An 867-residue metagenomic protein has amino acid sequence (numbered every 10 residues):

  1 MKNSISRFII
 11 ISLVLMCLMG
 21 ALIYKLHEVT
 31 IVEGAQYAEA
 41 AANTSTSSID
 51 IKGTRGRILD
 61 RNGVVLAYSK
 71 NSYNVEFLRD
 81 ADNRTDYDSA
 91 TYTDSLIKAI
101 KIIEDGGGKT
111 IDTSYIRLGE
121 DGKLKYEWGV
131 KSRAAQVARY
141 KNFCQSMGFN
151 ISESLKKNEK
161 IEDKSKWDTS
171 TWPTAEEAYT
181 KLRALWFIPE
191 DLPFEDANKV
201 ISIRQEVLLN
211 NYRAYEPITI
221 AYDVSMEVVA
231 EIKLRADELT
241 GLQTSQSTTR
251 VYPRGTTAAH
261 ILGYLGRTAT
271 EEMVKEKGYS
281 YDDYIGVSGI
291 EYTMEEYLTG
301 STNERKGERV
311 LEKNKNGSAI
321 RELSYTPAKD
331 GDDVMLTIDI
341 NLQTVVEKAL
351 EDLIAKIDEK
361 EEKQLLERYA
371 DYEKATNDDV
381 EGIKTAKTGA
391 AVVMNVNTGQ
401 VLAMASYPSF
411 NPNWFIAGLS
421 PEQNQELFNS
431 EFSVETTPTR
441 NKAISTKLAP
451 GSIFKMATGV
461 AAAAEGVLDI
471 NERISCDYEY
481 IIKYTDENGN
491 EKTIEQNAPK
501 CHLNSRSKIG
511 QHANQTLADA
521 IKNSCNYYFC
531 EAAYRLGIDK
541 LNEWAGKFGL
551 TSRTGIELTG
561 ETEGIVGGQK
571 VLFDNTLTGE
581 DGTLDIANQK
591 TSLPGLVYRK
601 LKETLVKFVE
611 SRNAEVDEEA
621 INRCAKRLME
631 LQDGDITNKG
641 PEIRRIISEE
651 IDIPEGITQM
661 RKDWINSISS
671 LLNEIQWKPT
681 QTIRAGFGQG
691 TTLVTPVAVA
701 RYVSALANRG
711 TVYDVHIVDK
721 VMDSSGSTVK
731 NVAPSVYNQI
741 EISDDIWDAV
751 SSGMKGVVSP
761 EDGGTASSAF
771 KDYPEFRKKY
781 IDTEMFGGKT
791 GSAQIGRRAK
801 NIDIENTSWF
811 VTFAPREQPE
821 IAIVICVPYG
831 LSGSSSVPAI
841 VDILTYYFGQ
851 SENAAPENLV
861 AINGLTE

Functional and structural regions predicted by a protein language model:
M1-G331, M335, I340-A390, V396 (+7 more regions): Membrane-proximal periplasmic segments of bacterial cell-envelope enzymes, especially penicillin-binding proteins
A67-Y68, Y73, V310-P327, I338 (+4 more regions): Beta-lactam-recognizing serine transpeptidase/beta-lactamase-like catalytic domain environment
N83-Y87, D358, C530, R797 (+1 more regions): A generic structural signal for short coil/turn motifs at secondary-structure boundaries
E271-V274, R797-N801, V824, S834-V837: Short conserved micro-motifs at the rims of enzyme active sites and ligand-binding pockets
D352-E359, E674, N708, G756 (+1 more regions): Conserved helix-loop functional segments at active or binding sites
E361-Y372, E472-C476, D539, H716 (+2 more regions): Short, glycine/acidic-rich hinge or "gate" loops at secondary-structure transitions that mediate conformational
S727-S735, V841-E867: Short, gly/Ser/Thr-rich active-site loops of penicillin-recognizing serine hydrolases
P828-Y847: Amphipathic oligomerization regions
